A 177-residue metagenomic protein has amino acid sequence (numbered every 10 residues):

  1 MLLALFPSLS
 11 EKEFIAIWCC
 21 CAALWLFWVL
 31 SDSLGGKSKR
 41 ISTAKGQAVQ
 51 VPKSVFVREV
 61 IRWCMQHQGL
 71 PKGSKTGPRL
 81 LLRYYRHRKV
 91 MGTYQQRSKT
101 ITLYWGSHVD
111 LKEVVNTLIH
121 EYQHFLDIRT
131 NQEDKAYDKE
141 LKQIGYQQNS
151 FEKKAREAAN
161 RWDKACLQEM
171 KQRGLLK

Functional and structural regions predicted by a protein language model:
M1-L34: Alpha-helical transmembrane anchor segments and their immediate juxtamembrane flanks, especially terminal single-pass
P7-L9, F14, T117, Q148 (+1 more regions): Residue-level recognition of hydrophobic positions within alpha-helical transmembrane segments
G36-I101, L111, R161-L167, L175-L176: Auxiliary, metal-adjacent structural segments of Zn-dependent hydrolase domains
Q50, H108, G145: Active-site oxyanion-binding pockets that recognize sulfate/phosphate
I101-T117: Short pre-active-site segment immediately N-terminal to the catalytic Zn-binding motif
K112, I128-E157: Post-HEXXH active-site segment of zinc metalloproteases
N116-R129: Active-site recognition of the HExxH zinc-binding catalytic motif
F125, A158, W162: Short alpha-helical functional segments enriched in proximate histidine and acidic residues
